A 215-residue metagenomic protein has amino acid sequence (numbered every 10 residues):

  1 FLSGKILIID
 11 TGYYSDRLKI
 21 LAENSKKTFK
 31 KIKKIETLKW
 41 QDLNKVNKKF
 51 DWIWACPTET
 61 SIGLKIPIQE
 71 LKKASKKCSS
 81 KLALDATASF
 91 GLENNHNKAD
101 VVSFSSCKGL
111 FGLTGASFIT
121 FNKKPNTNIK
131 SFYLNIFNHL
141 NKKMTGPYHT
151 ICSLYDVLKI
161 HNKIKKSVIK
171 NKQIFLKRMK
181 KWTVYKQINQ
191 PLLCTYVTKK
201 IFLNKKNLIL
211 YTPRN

Functional and structural regions predicted by a protein language model:
F1-G4, L21-E23: Glycine-rich loop at the start of a catalytic domain that most often binds anionic cofactors/ligands
L2-S15: Conserved PLP-anchoring active-site segment centered on the Schiff-base-forming lysine
R17-T28: Active-site-proximal loop->helix
L38-F90: Active-site phosphate-binding strand-loop segment of PLP-dependent enzymes
H96-C107: Conserved active-site segment immediately N-terminal to the catalytic lysine that forms the internal aldimine
C107-K177: Active-site C-terminal subdomain of aminotransferase-like
V184-N215: Conserved C-terminal alpha-helix-loop-beta "cap" of PLP-dependent enzymes that closes/shapes the active-site mouth
